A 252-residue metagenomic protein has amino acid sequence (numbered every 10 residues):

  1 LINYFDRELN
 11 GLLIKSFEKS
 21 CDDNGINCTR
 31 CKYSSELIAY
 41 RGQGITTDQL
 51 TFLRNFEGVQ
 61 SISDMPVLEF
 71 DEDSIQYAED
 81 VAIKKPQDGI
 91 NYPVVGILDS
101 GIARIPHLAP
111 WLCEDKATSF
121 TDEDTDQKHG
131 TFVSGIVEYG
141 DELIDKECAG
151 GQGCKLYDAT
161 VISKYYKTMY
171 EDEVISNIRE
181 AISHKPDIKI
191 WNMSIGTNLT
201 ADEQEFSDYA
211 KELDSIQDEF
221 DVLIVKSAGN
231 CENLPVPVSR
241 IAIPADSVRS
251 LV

Functional and structural regions predicted by a protein language model:
L1-I2, I38, V94-V95, C154-Y157 (+3 more regions): Hydrophobic beta-strand segments of well-ordered beta-sheets in folded domains
L1-P86: Autoinhibitory propeptides
Y4-D6, G44-T46, G101-I102, T160-S163 (+2 more regions): Short, flexible loop/turn elements at secondary-structure junctions
L12, I162-S250: Substrate-binding/access-modulating region of protease and related hydrolase catalytic domains
R30-Y33, W111-A117, W191: Surface-exposed beta-strand-to-loop junctions that form interaction patches on eukaryotic regulatory domains
I45-D48, A78-K84, G140-E142, I175-N177 (+2 more regions): Short alpha-helical segments and helix-capping/turn motifs at coil-helix boundaries
K84-D115, T121-E171, D221, S247-L251: Subtilisin-like serine protease catalytic core
